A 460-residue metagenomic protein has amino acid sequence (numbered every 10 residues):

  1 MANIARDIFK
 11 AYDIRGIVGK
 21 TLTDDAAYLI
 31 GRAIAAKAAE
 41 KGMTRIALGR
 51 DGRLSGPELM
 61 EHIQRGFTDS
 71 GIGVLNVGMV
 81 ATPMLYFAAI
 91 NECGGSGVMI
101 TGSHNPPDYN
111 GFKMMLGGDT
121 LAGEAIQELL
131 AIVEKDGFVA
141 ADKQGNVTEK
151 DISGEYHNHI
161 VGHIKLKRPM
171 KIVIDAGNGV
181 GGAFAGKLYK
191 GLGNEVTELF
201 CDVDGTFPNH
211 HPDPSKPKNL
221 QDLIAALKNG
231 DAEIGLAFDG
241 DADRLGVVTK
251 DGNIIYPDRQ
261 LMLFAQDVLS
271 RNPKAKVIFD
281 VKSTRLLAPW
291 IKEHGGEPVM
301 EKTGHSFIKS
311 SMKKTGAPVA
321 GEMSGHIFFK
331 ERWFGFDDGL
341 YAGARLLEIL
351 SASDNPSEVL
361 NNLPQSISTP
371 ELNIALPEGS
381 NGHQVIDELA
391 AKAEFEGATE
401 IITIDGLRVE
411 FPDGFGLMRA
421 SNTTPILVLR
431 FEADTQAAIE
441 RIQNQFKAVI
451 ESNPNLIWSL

Functional and structural regions predicted by a protein language model:
M1-R65, D69-G71, E149-K171: An N-terminal, well-structured beta->alpha segment
E40-Y109, H159, L188-V248: N-terminal small/polar loop signature for handling phosphorylated ligands or for N-terminal nucleophile
V74-P83, I254-P257, F279-D280, E301-K302: Active-site nucleophile and cofactor-binding loops and adjacent substrate-binding regions of central metabolic enzymes
G97-S103, P107, L227-T249, I254 (+2 more regions): Glycine-rich phosphate-binding loop
P107-D108, L116-G123, E128-A131, R168 (+1 more regions): Replace "Mg2+/Mn2+-dependent" with "divalent metal-dependent
N110-G230: Gly/Ser/Thr-enriched, mixed-charge loops and adjacent short helices that form phosphate/oxyanion-binding elements
S270-R430, T435-L460: Phosphate-binding and adjacent anionic-ligand microenvironments
